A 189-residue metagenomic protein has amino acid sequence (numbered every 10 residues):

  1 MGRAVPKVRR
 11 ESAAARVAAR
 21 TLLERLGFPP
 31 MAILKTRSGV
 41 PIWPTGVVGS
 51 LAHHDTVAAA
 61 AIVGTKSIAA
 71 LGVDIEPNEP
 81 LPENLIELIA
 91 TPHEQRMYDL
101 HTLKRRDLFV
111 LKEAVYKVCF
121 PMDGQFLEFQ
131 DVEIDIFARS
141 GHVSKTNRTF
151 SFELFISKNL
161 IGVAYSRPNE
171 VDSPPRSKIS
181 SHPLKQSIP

Functional and structural regions predicted by a protein language model:
M1-P189: Core catalytic alpha/beta fold that binds nucleotide/phospho-ligands
